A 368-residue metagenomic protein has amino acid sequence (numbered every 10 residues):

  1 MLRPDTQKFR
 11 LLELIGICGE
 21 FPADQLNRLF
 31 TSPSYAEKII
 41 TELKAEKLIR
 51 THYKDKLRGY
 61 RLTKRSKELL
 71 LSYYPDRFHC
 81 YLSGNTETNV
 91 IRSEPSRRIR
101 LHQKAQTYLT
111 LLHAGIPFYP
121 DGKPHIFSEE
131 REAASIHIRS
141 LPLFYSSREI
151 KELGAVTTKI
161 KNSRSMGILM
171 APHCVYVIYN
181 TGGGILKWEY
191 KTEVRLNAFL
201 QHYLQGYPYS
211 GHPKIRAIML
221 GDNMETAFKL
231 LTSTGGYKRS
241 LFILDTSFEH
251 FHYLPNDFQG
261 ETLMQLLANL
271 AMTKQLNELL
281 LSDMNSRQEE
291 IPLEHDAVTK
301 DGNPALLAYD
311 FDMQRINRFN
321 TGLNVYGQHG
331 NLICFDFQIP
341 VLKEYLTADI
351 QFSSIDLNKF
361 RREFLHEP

Functional and structural regions predicted by a protein language model:
M1-G84: Basic, Lys/Arg-rich alpha-helical nucleic-acid-recognition elements, primarily the DNA-binding modules of transcription
E46-T51, P117-D121, N277-S286: Short secondary-structure junctions
T51-K56, M170-A171, T299-D301: Short, ordered beta-strand-loop transition motifs
T88-Y190: Exposed, interaction-prone assembly regions rather than primary DNA-binding/catalytic cores
I178-L186, F199, Q205-P368: Long, compositionally biased intrinsically disordered regions
L196: Conserved Walker B catalytic segment
